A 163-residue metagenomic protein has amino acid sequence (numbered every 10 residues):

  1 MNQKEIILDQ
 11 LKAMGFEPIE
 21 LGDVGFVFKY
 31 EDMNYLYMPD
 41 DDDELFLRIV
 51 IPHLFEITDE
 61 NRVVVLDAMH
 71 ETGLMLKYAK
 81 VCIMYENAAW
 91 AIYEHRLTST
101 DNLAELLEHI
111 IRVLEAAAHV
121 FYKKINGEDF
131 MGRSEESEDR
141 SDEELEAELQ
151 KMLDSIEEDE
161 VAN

Functional and structural regions predicted by a protein language model:
M1-E60: N-terminal catalytic cores of peptidoglycan-degrading enzymes
M33, H95-T98, E135: Short, internal active-site loops enriched in acidic
P52-I92: Short, internal acidic amphipathic alpha-helical interface segments that mediate docking to partner proteins
E86-H109, K123, F130: Well-ordered alpha/beta subsegment
I110-A117: Flexible glycine-rich active-site/ligand-binding loops centered on an Asp-His dyad
A117-I125: Long, charge-dense
N126-N163: Short, highly charged C-terminal tails/helix-capping segments
